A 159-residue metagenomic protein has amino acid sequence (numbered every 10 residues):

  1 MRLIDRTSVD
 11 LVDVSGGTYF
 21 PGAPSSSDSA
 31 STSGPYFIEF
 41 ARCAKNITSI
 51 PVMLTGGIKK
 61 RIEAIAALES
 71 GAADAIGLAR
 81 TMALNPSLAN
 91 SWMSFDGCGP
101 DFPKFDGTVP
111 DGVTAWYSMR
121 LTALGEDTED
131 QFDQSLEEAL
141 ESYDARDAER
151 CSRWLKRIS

Functional and structural regions predicted by a protein language model:
M1-S159: Flavin-dependent oxidoreductase catalytic cores
